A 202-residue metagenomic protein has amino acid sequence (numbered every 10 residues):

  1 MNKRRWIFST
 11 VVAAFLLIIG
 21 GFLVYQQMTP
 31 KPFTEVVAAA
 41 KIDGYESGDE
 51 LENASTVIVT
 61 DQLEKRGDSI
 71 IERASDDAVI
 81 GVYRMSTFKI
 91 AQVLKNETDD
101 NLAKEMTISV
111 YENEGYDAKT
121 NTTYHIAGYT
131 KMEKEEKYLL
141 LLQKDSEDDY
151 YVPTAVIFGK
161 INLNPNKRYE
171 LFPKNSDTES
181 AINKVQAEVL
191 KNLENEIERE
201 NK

Functional and structural regions predicted by a protein language model:
M1-E35, K119-K202: Netrin-like (NTR/C345C) domain of secreted extracellular proteins
E35-A54, S75: Short boundary/loop segments of OB/S1/cold-shock single-stranded nucleic-acid-binding domains
D43, A54-I58, G81-F88, A103-E105 (+2 more regions): Extracytoplasmic
A54-K95: Structural detector for short beta-strands of small beta-barrel domains
L63, F88-L94, E112-E114, K144 (+1 more regions): A mature extracytoplasmic/lumenal domain signature
V79, K95, E112-G115, Y138-L140: Polar, acidic low-complexity tracts enriched in Ser/Thr/Gln/Glu with frequent Gly/Pro and Thr-Pro motifs
T98-D99: Loop-rich non-cytosolic ectodomains and luminal regions
L102-G128: Beta-strand/loop nucleic-acid-binding surfaces
